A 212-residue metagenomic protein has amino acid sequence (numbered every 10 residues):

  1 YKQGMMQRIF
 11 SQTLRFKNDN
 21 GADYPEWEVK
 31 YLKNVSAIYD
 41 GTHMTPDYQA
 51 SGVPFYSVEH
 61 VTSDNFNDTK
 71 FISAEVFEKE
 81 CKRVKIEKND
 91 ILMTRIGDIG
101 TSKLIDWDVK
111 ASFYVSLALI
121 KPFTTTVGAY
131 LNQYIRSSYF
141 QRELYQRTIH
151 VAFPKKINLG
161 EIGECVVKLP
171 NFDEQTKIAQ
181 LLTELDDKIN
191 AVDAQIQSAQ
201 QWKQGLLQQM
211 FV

Functional and structural regions predicted by a protein language model:
Y1-E26, V166-V212: Amphipathic alpha-helical coiled-coil/heptad-repeat segments
K17-T42: Non-catalytic DNA-recognition/assembly elements of restriction-modification systems
G21, T42-H43, E80, V151: Short, solvent-exposed loop/turn positions at domain surfaces that link secondary-structure elements or cap domain
H43, R95, K110-A118, V127-A129 (+1 more regions): A short glycine-rich beta-alpha junction/loop motif
D47-N65: Short beta-strand/loop turn elements enriched in aromatics
S57-E59, F66, E75-S138: A short beta-sheet element
S63-N67, K156-I157: Short acidic/His/Gly/Ser-rich catalytic and metal-binding motifs that mark active-site loops of diverse hydrolases
